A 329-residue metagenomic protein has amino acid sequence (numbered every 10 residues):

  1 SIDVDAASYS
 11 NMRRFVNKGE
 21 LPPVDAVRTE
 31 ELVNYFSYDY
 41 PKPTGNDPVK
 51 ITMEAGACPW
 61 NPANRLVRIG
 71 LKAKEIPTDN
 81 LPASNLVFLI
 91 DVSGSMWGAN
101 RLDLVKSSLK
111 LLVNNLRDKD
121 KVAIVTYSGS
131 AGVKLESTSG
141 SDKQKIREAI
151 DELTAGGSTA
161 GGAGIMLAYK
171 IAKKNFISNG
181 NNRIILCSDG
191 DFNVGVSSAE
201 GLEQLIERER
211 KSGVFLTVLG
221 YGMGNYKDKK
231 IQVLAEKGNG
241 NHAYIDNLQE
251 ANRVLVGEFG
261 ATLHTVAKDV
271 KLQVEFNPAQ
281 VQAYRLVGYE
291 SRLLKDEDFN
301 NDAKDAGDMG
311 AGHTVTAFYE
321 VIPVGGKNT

Functional and structural regions predicted by a protein language model:
S1-A26, Y40-E54, P59-V67, A73 (+5 more regions): An acidic, Ser/Thr-enriched
E31-Y40: Short, structured protein-protein interaction patches enriched in aromatics and acidic/basic residues, typified by
I51-V270, E297, T329: Exposed acidic/Ser/Thr-rich ligand/metal-binding surfaces
